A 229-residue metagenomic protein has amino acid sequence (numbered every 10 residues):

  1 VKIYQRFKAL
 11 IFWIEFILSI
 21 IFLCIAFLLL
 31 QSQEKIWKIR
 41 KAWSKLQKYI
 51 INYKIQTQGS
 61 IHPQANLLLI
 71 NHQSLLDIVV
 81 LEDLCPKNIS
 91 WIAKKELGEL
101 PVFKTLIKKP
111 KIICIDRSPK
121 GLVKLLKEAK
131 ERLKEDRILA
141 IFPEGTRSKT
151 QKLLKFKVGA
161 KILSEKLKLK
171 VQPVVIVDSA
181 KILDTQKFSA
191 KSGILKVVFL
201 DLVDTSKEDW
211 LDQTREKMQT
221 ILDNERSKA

Functional and structural regions predicted by a protein language model:
V1-K54: N-terminal membrane-anchoring alpha-helices
S19-K35, I50, H62-P119: Catalytic core of membrane glycerolipid acyltransferases/transacylases, capturing the structured, soluble-facing
W43, D77-V80, V102, G159-A160 (+1 more regions): Hydrophobic alpha-helical segments typical of transmembrane helices and their membrane-interface/capping positions
K48-Q56, L122-V123, S179-K181: Short gly/ser/thr-rich secondary-structure transition/capping motifs
K54, S90, I113, I138 (+1 more regions): Residue-level detector of anion-binding/catalytic polar loops
T57, I113-D116, T205: Short acidic-hydrophobic, aromatic-tinged amphipathic segments that line or gate anion-handling sites
K124-A229: Non-catalytic C-terminal accessory region of glycerolipid acyltransferases and related lyso-lipid remodeling enzymes
